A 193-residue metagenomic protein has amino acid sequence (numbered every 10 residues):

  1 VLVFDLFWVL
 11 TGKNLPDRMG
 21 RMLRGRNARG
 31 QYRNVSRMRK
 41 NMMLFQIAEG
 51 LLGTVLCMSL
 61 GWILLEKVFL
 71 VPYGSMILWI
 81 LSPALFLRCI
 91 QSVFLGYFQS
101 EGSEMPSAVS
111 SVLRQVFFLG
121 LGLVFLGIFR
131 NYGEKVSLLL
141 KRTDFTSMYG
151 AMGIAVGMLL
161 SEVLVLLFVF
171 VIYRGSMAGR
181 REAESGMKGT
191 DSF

Functional and structural regions predicted by a protein language model:
V1-G12: Alpha-helical transmembrane segments of polytopic membrane transporters and translocases
K13-R29: Helix-loop junctions and terminal segments of transmembrane helices in multi-pass membrane transport/translocation
M19, Q31-A48, L56: Interfacial transmembrane-helix starts/ends
L52-S75, Y132-K141: Short membrane-interface helical motifs at transmembrane helix boundaries in multi-pass membrane transporters
L70-F94, G120-L121: Alpha-helical transmembrane segments of multi-pass membrane proteins
R88-S110: Membrane-interface junctions at transmembrane-helix termini in multi-pass inner-membrane proteins
G102-M105, Q115-L167, V171: Membrane-interface helix-loop junctions in multi-pass transport and translocation proteins
L138-M148, F170-F193: Interhelical loop/hinge segments that connect adjacent transmembrane helices in multipass membrane
